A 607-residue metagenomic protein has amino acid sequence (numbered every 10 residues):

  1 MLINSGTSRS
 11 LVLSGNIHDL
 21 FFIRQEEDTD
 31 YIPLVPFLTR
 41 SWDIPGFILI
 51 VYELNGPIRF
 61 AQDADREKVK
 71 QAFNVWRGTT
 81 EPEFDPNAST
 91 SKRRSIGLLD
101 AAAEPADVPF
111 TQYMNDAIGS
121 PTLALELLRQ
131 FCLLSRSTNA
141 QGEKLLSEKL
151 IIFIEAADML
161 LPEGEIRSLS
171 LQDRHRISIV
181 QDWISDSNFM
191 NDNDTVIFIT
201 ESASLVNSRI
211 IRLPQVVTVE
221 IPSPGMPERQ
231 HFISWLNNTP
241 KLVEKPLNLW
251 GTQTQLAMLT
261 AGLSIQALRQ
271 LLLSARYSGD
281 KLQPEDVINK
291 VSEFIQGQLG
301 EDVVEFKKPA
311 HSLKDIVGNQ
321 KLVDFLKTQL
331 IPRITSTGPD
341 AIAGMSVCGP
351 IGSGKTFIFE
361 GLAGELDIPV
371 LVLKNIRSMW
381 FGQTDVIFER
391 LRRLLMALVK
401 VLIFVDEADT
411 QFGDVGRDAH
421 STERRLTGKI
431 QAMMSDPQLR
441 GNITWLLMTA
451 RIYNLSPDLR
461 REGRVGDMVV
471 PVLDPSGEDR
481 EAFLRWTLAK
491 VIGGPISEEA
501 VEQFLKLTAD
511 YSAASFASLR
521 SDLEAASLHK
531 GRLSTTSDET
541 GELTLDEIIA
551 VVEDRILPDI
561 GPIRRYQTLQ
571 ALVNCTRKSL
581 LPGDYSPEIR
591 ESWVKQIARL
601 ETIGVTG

Functional and structural regions predicted by a protein language model:
M1, G6, G607: N-terminal nucleic-acid engagement/recognition segments and initiation subdomains in replication, restriction
M1-I3, L11, Q25-P240, H311-L505: Walker A/P-loop NTP-binding motif of AAA+ ATPase domains
T7, I17-I23: N-terminal targeting peptides and non-cytosolic leader segments immediately upstream of the first transmembrane helix
F37, A72, L127-Q130, I179 (+10 more regions): Charge-rich, solvent-exposed alpha-helical interaction surfaces
R40-I44, T79, F131-T138, T239 (+10 more regions): Surface-exposed polar/charged interaction patches
S204-L205, I210-R212, D280-L313: Conserved ASCE P-loop NTPase core motifs with emphasis on AAA+ ATPases
R229, S234-S292, G493-I556: Conserved AAA+ ATPase small/helical "lid" subdomain
G297-G361, E365, R393, A397-L398 (+3 more regions): C-terminal engagement/docking regions of AAA+ P-loop ATPases
